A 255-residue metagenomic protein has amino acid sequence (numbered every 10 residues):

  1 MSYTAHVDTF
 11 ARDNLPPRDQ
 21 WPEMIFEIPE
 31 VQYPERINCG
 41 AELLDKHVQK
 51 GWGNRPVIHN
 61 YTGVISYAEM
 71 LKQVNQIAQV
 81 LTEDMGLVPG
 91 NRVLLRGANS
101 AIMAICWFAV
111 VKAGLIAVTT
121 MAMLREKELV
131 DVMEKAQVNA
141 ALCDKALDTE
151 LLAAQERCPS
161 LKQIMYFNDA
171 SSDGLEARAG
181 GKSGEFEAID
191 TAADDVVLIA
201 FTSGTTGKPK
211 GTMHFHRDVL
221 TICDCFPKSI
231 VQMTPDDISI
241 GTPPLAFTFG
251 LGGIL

Functional and structural regions predicted by a protein language model:
M1-F10, F108, K112-R178: Structural core segment of the AMP-binding/adenylate-forming
M1-N38: Flexible, non-catalytic linker and terminal segments flanking ANL/adenylate-forming cores
E42-E69: AMP-dependent adenylate-forming
L44-H47, M70, V74, V93 (+6 more regions): Adenylate-forming
G63-I65, V80-K127, P244: Conserved AMP-binding/adenylate-forming
S66-E69, V197-T221: Conserved AMP-binding A3 loop
N91, L95, I230-L255: Conserved AMP-binding loop of ANL adenylate-forming enzymes
Y166, K182-F201, K208, V231-I238: Conserved pre-ATP/AMP-binding loop-to-beta segment of ANL
